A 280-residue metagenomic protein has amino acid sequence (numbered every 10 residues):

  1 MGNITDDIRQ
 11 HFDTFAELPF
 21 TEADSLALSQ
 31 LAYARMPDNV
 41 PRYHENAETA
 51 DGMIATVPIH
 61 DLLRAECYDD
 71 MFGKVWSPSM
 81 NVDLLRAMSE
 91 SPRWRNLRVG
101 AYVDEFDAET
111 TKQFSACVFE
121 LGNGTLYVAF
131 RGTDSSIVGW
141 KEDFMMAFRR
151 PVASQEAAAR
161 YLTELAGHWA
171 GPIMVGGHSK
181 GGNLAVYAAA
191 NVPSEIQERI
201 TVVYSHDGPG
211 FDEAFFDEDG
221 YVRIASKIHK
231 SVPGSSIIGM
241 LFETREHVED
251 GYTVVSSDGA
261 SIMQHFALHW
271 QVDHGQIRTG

Functional and structural regions predicted by a protein language model:
M1-P41, E45-C117, L121-L126, F130-A147 (+2 more regions): Alpha/beta hydrolase fold serine-hydrolase catalytic domain that processes acyl esters and thioesters
G176-G181, A185: Gly/Ala-rich beta-loop-alpha elbow adjacent to hydrolase catalytic centers
A185-S194: Short glycine-enriched nucleophile-adjacent loop and the immediately C-terminal alpha-helix near the catalytic center
